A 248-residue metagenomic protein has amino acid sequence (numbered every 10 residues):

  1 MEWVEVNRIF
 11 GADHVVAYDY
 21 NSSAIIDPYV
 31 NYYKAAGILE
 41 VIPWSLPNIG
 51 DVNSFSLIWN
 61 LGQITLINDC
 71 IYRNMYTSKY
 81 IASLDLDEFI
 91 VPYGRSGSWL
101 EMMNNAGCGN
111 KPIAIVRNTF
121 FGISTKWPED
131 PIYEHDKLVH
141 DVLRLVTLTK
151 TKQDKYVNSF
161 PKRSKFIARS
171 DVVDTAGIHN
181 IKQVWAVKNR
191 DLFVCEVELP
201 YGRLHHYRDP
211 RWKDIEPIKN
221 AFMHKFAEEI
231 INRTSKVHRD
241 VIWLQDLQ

Functional and structural regions predicted by a protein language model:
M1-W3: N-terminal flanking helix/linker immediately upstream of nucleotide/cofactor-binding cores
E5-D13: Short, acidic, metal-binding catalytic loop of nucleotide-sugar glycosyltransferases
R8-I9, P28-I38, W99-C108: Short, surface-exposed basic-aromatic patches at helix termini and helix-loop junctions that form
V15-A17, V41-P43, I115: Structural recognition of the beta-strand scaffold that forms the well-ordered cores of secreted hydrolase catalytic
S22, L46, E88-F89, F120-F121 (+1 more regions): Conserved beta-strand elements of beta-rich interaction domains across eukaryotes, especially beta-propellers
S23-S83, V91-S96: Active-site-proximal specificity loops/subdomain of glycosyltransferases
N60, I64, N68, P92-Q248: Catalytic-site signature of metal-activated, phosphate-bearing donor transferases, centered on the GT-A/GT-A-like
